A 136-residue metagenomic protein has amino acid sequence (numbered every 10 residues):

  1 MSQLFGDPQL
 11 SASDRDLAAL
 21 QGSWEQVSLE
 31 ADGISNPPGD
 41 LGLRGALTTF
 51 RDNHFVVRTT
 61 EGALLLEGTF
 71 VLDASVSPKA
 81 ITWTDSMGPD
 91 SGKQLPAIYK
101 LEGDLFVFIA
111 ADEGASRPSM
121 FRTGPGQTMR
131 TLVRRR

Functional and structural regions predicted by a protein language model:
L4-A12, F70-L72, P78, E113-R136: Edge beta-strand at a domain terminus
Q9-E25: N-terminal helix-cap/turn-to-beta initiation motif at the start of protein domains
Q26-G39, N53-M120: Contiguous, well-ordered beta-strand patches that form the walls/edges of small beta-barrel/beta-sandwich domains
L41-R44, P125: A short beta-loop-beta micro-motif enriched in histidine and acidic residues
F50: N-terminal beta-hairpin/loop module of FHA
